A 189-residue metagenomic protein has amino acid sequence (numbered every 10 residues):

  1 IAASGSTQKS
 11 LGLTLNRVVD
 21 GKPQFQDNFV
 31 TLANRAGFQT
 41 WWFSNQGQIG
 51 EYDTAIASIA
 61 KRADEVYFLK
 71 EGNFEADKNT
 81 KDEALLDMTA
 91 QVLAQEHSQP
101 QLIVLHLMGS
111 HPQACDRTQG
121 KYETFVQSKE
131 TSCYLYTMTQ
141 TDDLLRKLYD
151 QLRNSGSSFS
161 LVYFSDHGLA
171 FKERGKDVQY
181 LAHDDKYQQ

Functional and structural regions predicted by a protein language model:
I1-E123: Active-site-proximal alpha/beta segments of enzymes that process anionic O-linked groups
G21-Q26, S128-T141, A182-Q188: A short beta-strand-to-alpha-helix junction
T31, Q48, A76, D150-N154 (+2 more regions): Membrane-interface soluble catalytic domains
D53, C115-R117, F159, K172-G175: Short, well-ordered secondary-structure micro-motifs
E83-A94, Y122-F164: A long, amphipathic alpha-helix that forms part of the scaffold/cap immediately adjacent to metal-dependent active
H106-L107, Y163-S165: Active-site proximal loops enriched in glycine and acidic residues that flank catalytic Cys/His/Asp and coordinate
T118-F125, D177-A182: Short, surface-exposed, charged loop/turn segments at secondary-structure junctions
S157-S158, F164-Q189: Histidine-centered active-site microenvironments of extracellular/periplasmic hydrolases and transferases
